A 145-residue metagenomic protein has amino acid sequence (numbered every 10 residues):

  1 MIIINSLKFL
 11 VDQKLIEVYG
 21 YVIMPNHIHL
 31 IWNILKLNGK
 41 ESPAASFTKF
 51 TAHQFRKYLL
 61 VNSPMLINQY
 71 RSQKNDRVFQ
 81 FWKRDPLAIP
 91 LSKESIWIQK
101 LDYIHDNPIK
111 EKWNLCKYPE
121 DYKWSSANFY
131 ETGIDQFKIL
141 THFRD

Functional and structural regions predicted by a protein language model:
M1-D145: Short catalytic/metal-binding and nucleic-acid-binding patches
